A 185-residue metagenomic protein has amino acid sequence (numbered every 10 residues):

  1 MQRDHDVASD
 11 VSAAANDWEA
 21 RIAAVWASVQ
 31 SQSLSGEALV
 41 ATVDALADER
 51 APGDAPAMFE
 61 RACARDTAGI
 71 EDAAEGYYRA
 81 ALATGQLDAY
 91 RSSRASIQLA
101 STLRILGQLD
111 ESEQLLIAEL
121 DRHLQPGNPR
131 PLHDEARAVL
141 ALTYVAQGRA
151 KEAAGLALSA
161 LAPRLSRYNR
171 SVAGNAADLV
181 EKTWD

Functional and structural regions predicted by a protein language model:
M1-P56, R61-D72, G85, P163 (+1 more regions): N-terminal alpha-helical interaction modules that lie
Q32-E37, D72-A73, S101-E111, L142-A153 (+1 more regions): Alpha-helical linker/edge segments of TPR/alpha-solenoid repeat scaffolds and analogous pre-/post-domain helices
E37-D44, E75, L82, E113 (+3 more regions): Tetratricopeptide repeat
P56-R130: Alpha-helical adaptor scaffolds
F59-E60, Q98, A138-V139, G174-N175: "A position-specific structural signal for the A-helix of alpha-solenoid helical repeats
I117, D121, V145-R167, A177: TPR/TPR-like (Sel1-like) alpha-helical repeat modules
D121-A153: Ankyrin-repeat and related helical/solenoid repeat scaffolds used for protein-protein interactions
